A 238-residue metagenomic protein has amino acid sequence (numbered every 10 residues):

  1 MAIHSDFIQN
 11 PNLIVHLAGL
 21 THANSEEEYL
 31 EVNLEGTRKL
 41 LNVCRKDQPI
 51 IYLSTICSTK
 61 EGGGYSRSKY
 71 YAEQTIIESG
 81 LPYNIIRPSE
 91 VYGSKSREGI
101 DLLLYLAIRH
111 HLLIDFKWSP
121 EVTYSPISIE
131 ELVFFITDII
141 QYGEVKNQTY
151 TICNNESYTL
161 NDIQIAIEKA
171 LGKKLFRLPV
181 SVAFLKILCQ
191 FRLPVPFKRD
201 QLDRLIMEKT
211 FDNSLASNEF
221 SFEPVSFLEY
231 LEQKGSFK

Functional and structural regions predicted by a protein language model:
M1-R38, V43, T55-K60: NAD(P)H-binding glycine-rich loop region in Rossmannoid oxidoreductase-like domains and their noncatalytic homologs
A23, I56-R67, V91-I100: Conserved catalytic-site region of short-chain dehydrogenase/reductase
L34-L40, S68-S79: Conserved catalytic Lys-bearing alpha helix of Rossmann-like short-chain dehydrogenase/reductases
E73-K95: Conserved beta-loop-beta element that borders a ligand/cofactor-binding pocket
S89-S96, K117-E130, N154-E156: Glycine-rich "substrate-gating" loop/helix at the edge of Rossmann-like oxidoreductase active sites
Y105-I127, F135-I139, T151: A conserved pocket-lining segment of Rossmann-fold NAD(P)-dependent short-chain dehydrogenase/reductase
D138-K198, N213, E219-K238: Mid/C-terminal beta-alpha module of Rossmann-like enzyme folds, strongest in SDR-family dehydrogenases/epimerases
